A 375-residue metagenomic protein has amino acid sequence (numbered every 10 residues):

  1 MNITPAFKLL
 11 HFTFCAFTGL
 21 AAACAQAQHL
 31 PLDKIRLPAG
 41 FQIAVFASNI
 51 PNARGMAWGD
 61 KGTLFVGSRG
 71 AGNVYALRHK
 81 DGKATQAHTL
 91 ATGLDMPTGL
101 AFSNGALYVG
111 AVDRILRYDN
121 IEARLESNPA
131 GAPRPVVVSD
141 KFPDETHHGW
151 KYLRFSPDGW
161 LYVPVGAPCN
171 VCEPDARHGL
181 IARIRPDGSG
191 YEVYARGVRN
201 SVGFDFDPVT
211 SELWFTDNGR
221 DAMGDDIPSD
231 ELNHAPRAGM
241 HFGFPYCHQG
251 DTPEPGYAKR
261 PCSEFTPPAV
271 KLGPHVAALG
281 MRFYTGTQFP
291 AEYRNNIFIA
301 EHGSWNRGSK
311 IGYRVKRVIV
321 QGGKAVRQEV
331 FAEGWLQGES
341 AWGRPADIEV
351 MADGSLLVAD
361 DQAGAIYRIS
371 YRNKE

Functional and structural regions predicted by a protein language model:
Q28-L37, W150, A167-V171, I184-S189 (+5 more regions): Beta-propeller domain segments
A44-S68, A277-R282, I299: Beta-strand-rich domains and repeat architectures in extracellular enzymes and scaffolds, especially beta-propellers
V45-I50, T89-G93, V136-E145, V193-G197 (+3 more regions): Surface loop/turn motifs at the tips and blade-to-blade linkers of beta-strand repeat domains
N52, G93-M96, S103, G149 (+5 more regions): Beta-rich catalytic cores
T63-V66, A106-V109, W160-P164, E212-T216 (+2 more regions): Conserved beta-propeller blade signature
N73-A76, R114-L116, L180-A182, E231 (+2 more regions): A short loop-to-beta-strand structural motif that recurs across blades of beta-propeller domains
D113-F155: Asp-box/WD-like beta-propeller blade repeats and closely related beta-sheet repeat scaffolds
